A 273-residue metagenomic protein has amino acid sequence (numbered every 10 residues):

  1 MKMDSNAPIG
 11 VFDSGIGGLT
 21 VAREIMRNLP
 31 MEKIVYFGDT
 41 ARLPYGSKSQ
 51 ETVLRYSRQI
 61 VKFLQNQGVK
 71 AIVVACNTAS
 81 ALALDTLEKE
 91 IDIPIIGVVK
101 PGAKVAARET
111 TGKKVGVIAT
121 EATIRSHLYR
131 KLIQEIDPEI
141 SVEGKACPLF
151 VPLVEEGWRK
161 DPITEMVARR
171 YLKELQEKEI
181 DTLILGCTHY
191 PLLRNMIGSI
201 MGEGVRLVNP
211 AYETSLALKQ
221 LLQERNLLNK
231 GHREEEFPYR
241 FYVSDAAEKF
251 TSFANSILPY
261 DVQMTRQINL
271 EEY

Functional and structural regions predicted by a protein language model:
M1-Y273: Non-catalytic structural scaffold of enzyme domains
